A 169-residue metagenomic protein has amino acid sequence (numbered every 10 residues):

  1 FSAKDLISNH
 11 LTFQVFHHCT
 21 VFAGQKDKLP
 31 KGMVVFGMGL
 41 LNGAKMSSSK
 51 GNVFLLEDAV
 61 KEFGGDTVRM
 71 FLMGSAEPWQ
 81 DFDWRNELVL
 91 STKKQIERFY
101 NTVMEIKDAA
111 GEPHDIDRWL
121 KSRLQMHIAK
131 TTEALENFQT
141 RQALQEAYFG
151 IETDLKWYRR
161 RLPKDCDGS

Functional and structural regions predicted by a protein language model:
F1-D5: A short glycine/serine-rich beta->alpha loop
L6-I7, R141: A short acidic, often aromatic-flanked loop/helix-cap motif at beta-alpha or helix-coil junctions that lines enzyme
I7-G24: Metal-dependent nuclease catalytic cores in nucleic-acid-processing enzymes, especially RNase H-like/related
K26-S169: Long, charged, mostly alpha-helical binding arms that flank functional sites
